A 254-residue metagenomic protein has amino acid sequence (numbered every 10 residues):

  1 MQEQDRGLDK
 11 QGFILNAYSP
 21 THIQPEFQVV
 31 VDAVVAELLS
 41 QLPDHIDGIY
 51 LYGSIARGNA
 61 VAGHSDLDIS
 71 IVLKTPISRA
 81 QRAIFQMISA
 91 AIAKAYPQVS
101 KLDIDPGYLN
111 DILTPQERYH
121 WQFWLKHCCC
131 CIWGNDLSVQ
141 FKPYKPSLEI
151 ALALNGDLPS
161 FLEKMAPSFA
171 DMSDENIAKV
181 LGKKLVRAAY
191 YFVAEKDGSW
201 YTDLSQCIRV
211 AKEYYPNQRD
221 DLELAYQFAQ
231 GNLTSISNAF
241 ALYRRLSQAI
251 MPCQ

Functional and structural regions predicted by a protein language model:
M1-D5, L137-Q254: Conserved nucleotidyltransferase catalytic core and NTase-mimicking acidic/glycine-rich helix/loop elements in nucleic
Q2-E26, V30, R79-L181: Conserved NTP/Mg2+-binding pocket subregion across the NTase superfamily
V35-A36, S54: Short structured motifs
S40, Y50: Short, surface-exposed loop/strand segments
Q41-L42, Y96: Short helix-capping segments at alpha-helix termini
L51-F85, D103-P106: Catalytic metal-binding acidic patch
